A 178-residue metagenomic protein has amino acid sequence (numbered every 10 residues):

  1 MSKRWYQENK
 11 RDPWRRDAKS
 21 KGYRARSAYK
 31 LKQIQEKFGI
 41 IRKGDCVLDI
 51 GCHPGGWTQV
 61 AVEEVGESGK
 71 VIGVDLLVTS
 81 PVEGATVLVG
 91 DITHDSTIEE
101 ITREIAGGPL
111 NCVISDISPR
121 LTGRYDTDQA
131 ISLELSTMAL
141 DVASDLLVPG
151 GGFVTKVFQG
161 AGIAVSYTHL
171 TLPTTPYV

Functional and structural regions predicted by a protein language model:
S2-R42: Class I SAM-dependent methyltransferase Rossmann-like catalytic core, especially the SAM/SAH-binding loop
G44-G51: Conserved class I S-adenosyl-L-methionine
P54-V65: Conserved SAM-binding loop of SAM-dependent methyltransferases across substrates and taxa, primarily the Class I
K70-V74: Conserved SAM-binding motif I beta-strand of class I
L77-P109: S-adenosyl-L-methionine
G90-S96, G108-G150, V154, G160-I163: Mobile active-site "lid"/loop adjacent to the S-adenosyl-L-methionine
T168-T174: Conserved small/polar residues in nucleotide/adenosyl-binding loops
